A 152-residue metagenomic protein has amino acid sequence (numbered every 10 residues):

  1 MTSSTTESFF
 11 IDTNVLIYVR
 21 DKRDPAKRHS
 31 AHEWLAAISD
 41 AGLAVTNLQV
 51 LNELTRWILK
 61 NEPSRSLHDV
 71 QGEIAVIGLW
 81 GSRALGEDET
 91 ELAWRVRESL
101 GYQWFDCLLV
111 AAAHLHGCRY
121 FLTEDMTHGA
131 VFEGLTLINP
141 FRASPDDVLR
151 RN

Functional and structural regions predicted by a protein language model:
M1-S4, V110-A111, L115-N152: Acidic, PIN/NYN-like endoribonuclease modules and their adjacent C-terminal/linker elements
M1-T46, K60-D69, S144-R150: Short, well-structured N-terminal submotif of metal-dependent ribonuclease cores
S3-S4, W80-E124: Active-site neighborhoods of divalent-metal-dependent phosphate/nucleic-acid chemistry enzymes
N14, Q49, L108: Active-site phosphate/pyrophosphate-handling residues
V19, I38-A41, W57-N61, I77-G81 (+1 more regions): Alpha-helix C-capping/helix-to-loop hinge sites
V45, R83-A84, I138: General small-molecule cofactor/ligand-binding pocket signal
T46-L48, T123: Short beta-strand segments at enzyme active-site cores
Q49, E53-G81: Active-site-proximal, substrate-binding regions of enzyme catalytic domains and RNA-binding/basic surfaces
